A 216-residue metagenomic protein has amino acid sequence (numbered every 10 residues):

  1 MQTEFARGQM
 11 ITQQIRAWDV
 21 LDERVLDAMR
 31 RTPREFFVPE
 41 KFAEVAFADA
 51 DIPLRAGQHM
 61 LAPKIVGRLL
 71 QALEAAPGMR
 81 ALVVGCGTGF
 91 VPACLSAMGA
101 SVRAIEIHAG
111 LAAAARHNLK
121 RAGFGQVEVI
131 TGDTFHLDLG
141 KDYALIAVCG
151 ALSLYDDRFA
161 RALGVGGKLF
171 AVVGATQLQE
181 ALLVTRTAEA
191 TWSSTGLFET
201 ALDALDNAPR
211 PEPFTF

Functional and structural regions predicted by a protein language model:
M1-V84, F90-C94, M98, L111-R121 (+2 more regions): Class I SAM-dependent transferase core
E74-S193: Conserved nucleotide-cofactor-binding alpha/beta core module
V184, P211-P213: Short, surface-exposed amphipathic charged segments that create phosphate/polyanion-binding patches used for binding
F216: Catalytic, metal-anchored helix/loop core of enzyme active sites in primary metabolism
